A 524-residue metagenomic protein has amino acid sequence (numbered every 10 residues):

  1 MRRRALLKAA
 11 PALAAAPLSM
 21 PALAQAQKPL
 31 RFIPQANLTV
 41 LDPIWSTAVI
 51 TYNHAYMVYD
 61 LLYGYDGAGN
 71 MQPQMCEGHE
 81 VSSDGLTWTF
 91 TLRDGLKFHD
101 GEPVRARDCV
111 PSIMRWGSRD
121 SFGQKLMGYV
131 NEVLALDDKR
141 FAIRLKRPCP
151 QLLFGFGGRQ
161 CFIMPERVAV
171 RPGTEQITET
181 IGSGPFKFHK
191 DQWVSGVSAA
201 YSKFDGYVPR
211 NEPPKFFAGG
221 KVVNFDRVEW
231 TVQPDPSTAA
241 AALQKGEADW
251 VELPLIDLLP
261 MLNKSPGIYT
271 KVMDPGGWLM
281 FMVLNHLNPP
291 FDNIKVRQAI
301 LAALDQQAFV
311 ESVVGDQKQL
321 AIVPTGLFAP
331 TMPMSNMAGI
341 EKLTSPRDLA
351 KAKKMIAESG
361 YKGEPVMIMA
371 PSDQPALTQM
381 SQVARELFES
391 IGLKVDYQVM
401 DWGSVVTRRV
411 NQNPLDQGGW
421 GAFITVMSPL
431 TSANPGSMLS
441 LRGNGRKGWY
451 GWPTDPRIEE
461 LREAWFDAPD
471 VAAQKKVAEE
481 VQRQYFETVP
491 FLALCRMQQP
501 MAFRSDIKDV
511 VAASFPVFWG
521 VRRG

Functional and structural regions predicted by a protein language model:
I33-S83, M114, I181: N-terminal lobe/hinge region of extracytoplasmic solute-binding protein
E77-F122, L136, R140-R144, A239-A242 (+1 more regions): Aromatic- and charge-enriched surface segment that lines or borders ligand/interaction sites
T91, K125-V194: Surface-exposed binding/hinge segments that line and control ligand-binding clefts or catalytic entry sites
F186, Q319-E358, S372-Q379: Structural transition elements
S195-V197, D235-P236, P254-I256, L349 (+3 more regions): Ligand/substrate-recognition segments at binding pockets and active sites
P209-M261, K394: Ligand-site clamp/hinge motif
M261, L287, F291-M332, Q379-M380 (+1 more regions): Periplasmic-binding protein-like
L343-P346, D396-T407, G436-S505, G524: Extracytoplasmic/peripheral linker and loop segments enriched in polar/acidic and small residues with frequent Thr/Pro
